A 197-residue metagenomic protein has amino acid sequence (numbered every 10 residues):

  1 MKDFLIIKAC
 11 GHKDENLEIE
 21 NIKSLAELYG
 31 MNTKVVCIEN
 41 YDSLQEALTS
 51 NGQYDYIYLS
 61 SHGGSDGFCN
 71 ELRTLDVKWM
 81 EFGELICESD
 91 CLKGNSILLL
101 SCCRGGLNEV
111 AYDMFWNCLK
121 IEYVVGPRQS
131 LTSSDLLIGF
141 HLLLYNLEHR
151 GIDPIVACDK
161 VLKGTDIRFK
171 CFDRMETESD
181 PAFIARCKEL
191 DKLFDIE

Functional and structural regions predicted by a protein language model:
M1-Y56, G94, S101: A domain-level signal for caspase-like cysteine endopeptidase catalytic cores and their zymogen-processing architecture
G11-D14, Y41-S43, G63-G67, R104-N108 (+1 more regions): Short acidic, S/G/P-rich loop/turn micro-motifs used as interaction or catalytic elements
N21-G30, A47-L48, I86-D90, L147 (+1 more regions): Hydrophobic, Leu/Ile/Phe/Ala-enriched alpha-helical segments that form helix-helix packing faces
T33-E39, V124-L131, D173-T177: A generic structural motif
L48, Q53-L85: A glycine-rich, hydrophobic loop/mini-helix early in the fold
T74-L137: Catalytic cores of nucleophile-dependent amide-cleaving enzymes
D76-E88, R150-E197: Caspase-like cysteine protease fold
L136-E148: Short, small-residue alpha-helix embedded
